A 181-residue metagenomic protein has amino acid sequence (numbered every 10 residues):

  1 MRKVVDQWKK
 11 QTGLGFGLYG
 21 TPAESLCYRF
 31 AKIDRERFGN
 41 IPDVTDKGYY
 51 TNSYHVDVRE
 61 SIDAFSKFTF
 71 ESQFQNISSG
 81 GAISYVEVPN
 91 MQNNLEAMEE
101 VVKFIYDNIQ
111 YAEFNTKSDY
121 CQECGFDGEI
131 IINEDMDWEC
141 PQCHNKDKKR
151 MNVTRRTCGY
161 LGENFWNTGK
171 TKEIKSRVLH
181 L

Functional and structural regions predicted by a protein language model:
M1-L181: Long, C-terminal-biased catalytic regions of enzyme "large/alpha" subunits
